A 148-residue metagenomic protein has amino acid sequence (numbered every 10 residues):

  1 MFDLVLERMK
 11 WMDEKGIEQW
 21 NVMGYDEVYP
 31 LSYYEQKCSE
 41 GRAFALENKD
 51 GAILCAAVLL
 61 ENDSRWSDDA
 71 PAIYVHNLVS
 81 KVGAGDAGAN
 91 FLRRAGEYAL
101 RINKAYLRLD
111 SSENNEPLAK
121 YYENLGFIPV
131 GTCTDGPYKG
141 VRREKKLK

Functional and structural regions predicted by a protein language model:
D3-K15, Q19-G83, L92-R94, Y98 (+1 more regions): Acetyl-CoA-dependent GNAT
D86, N103, G126: Short glycine-rich hinge loops at helix-strand junctions in the catalytic core of two-component histidine kinases
A89: Residues forming the Rossmann-fold NAD(P)(H) cofactor-binding site
G96, G131-D135: Hydrophobic, well-ordered secondary-structure scaffolds
A99-S112: Conserved GNAT acetyl-CoA-binding A-motif
L109-A119, D135-Y138: Conserved beta-strand-loop-alpha-helix junction that forms the acyl-donor binding cleft
Y122-T132: Conserved acetyl-CoA-binding loop of GNAT-fold acetyltransferases
T134-K148: Terminal substrate-recognition subdomain of acyl/acetyltransferases
